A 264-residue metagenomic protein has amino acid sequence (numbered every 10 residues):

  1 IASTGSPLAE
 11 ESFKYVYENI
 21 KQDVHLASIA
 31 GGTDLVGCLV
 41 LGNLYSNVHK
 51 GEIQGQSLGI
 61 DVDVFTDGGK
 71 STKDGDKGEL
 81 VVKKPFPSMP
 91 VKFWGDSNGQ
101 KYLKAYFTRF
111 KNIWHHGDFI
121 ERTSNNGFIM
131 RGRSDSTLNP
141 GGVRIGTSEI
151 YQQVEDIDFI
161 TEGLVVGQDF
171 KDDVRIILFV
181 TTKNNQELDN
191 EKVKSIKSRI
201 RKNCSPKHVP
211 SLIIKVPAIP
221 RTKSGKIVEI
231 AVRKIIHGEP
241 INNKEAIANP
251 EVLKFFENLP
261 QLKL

Functional and structural regions predicted by a protein language model:
I1-H49, D61, G69: Gly/Ser/Thr-rich phosphate-binding loop
F13-Y15, G32, L58, L164-V166 (+1 more regions): Ligand-binding pocket scaffold of soluble enzyme catalytic domains
D23-V24, S57-I60, I160, P210: Core-facing hydrophobic residues within beta-strands of well-ordered domains
A27, D63, I213-V216: General small-molecule cofactor/ligand-binding pocket signal
I53-G59, W114: Short coil-to-beta-strand transition motifs
Q56-S57, K70-F110, P240-I241: Conserved ATP/PPi-binding loop(s) of AMP-dependent carboxylate-activating enzymes
T66-D67, G75, R122-T123, R221-T222: Short, acidic, Ser/Thr-enriched surface-loop or helix-capping motifs
F86, N112-H208, K223, I227 (+2 more regions): AMP-binding/adenylate-forming catalytic core of the ANL superfamily
